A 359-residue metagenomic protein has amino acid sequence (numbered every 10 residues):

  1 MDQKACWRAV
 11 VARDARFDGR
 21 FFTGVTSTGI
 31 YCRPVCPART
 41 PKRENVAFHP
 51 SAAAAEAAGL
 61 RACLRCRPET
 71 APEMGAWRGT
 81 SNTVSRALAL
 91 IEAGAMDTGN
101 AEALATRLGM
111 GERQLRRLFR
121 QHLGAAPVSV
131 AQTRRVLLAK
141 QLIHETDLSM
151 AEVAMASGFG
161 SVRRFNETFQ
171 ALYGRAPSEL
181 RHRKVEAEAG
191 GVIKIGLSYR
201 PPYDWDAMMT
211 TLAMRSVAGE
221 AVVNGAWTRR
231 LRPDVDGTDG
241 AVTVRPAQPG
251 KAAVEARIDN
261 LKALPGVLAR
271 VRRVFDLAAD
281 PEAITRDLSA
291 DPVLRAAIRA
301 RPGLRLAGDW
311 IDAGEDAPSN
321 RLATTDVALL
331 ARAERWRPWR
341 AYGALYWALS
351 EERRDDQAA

Functional and structural regions predicted by a protein language model:
M1-A359: HhH-family (HhH-GPD) DNA N-glycosylase catalytic core used in base-excision repair
